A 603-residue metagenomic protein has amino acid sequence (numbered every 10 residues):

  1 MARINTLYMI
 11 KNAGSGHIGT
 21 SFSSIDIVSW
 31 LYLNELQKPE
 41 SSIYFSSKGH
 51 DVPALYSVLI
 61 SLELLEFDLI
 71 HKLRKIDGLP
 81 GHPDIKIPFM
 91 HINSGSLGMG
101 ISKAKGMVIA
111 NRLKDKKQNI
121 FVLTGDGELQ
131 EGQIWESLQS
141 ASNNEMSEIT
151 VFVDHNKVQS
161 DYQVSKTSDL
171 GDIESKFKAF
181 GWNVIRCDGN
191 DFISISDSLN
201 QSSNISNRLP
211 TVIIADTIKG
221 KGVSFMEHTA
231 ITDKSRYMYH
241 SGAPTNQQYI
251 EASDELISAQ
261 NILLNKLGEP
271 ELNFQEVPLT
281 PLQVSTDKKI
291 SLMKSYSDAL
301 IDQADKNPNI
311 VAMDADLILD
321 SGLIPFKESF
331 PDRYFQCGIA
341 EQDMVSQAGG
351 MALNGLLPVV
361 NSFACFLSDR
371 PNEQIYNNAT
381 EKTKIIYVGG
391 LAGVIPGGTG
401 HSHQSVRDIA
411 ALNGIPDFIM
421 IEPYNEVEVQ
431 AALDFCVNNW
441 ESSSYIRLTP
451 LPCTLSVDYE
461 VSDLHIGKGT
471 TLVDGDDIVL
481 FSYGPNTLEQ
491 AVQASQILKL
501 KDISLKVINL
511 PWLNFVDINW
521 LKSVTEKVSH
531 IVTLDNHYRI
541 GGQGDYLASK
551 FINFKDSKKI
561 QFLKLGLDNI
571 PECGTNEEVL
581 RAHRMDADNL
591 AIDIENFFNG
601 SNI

Functional and structural regions predicted by a protein language model:
M1-F121, N261-R447, P452-C453, D463: Thiamine diphosphate
S47, L123, F152, M313 (+3 more regions): Short hydrophobic segments within beta-strands
E66, K75-M90, G98-M99, K103 (+8 more regions): Thiamine diphosphate
D126: Residue(s) in the substrate-gating loop at a strand-loop-helix junction that position the organic substrate next
L129: Short active-site segment of divalent metal-dependent hydrolases/proteases that encodes the spacing between
